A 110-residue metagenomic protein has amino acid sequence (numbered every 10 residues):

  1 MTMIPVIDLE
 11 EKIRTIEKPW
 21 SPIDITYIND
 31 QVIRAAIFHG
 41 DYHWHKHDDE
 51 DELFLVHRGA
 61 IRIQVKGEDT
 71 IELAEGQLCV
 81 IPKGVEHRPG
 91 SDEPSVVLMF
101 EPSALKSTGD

Functional and structural regions predicted by a protein language model:
M1-R34: A short, N-terminal "cap"/entry segment at the start of jelly-roll beta-barrel domains of the cupin/DSBH fold
N29, H57-R58, A74-E75, E93: A cytosolic small-molecule/anion-sensing beta-strand core signal
V32, D41, A60-R62, E86 (+2 more regions): Structural motif
V32-D48: Conserved short histidine dyad/triad with adjacent acidic residue
G40, D49-R62, K66-G67: Glycine- and acidic-residue-biased ligand/ion/polar-headgroup-sensing regions
G67-K83: Short acidic-glycine-tyrosine-enriched beta hairpin
K83-D110: Ligand-binding loop in jelly-roll beta-barrel domains
